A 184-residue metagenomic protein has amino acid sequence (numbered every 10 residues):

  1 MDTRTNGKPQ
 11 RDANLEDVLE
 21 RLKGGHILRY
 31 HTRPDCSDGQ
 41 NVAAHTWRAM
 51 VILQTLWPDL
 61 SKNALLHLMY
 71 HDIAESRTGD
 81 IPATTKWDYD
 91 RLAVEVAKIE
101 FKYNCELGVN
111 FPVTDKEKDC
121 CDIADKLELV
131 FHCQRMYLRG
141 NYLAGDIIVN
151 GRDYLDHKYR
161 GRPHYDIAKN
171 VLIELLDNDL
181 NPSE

Functional and structural regions predicted by a protein language model:
M1-E184: Alpha-helical, largely C-terminal catalytic domains that coordinate divalent metal ions via clustered Asp/Glu/His
